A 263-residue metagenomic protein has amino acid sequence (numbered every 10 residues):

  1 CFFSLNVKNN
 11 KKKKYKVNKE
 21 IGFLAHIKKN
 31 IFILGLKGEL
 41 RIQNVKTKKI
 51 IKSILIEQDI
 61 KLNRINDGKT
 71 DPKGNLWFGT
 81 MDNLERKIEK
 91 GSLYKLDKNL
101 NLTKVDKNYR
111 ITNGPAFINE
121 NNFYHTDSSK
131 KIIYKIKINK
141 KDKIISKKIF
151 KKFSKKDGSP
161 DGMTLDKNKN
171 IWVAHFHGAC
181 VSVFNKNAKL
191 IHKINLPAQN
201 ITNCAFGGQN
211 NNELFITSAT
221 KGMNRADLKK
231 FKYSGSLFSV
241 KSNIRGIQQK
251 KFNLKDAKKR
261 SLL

Functional and structural regions predicted by a protein language model:
C1-F3, E39-R41, G91-Y94, I132-Y134 (+2 more regions): A short loop-to-beta-strand structural motif that recurs across blades of beta-propeller domains
N6-N10, N44-K48, L96-L100, K137-D142 (+2 more regions): Short loop/turn segments that connect beta-strands within beta-propeller blades
N9-K16, I51-Q58, L100-K107, S146-F153 (+1 more regions): A short beta-strand motif characteristic of beta-propeller blades
N18-F32, D59-N75, V105-F123, F153-N170 (+2 more regions): Beta-rich, blade/repeat-based domains predominating in secreted/periplasmic proteins but also intracellular
I33-G38, L76-K87, H125-K130, I171-F176 (+1 more regions): Conserved beta-strand positions in repeat-built beta-propeller and related beta-rich domains
K48-V105: Hydrophobic alpha-helical segments and helix pairs
K131-I132, K147, K151-K189: Loop/turn-rich, solvent-exposed surfaces of beta-rich toroidal or solenoidal domains
A205-L263: Blade-level signature of beta-propeller repeat domains, shared across WD40, Kelch, NHL, RCC1 and BNR/Asp-box propellers
